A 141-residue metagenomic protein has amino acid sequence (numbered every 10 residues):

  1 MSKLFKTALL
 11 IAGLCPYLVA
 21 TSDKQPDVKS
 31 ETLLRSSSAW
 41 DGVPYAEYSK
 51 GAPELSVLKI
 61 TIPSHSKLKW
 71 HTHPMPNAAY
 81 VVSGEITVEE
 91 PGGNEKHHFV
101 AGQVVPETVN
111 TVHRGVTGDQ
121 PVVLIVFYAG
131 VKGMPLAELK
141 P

Functional and structural regions predicted by a protein language model:
S2-L9, L14-E54, E89, K96-H98 (+1 more regions): A short, N-terminal "cap"/entry segment at the start of jelly-roll beta-barrel domains of the cupin/DSBH fold
E47, L68-H73, E90, H97 (+1 more regions): Short histidine-centered beta-strand/loop micro-motifs that create catalytic or ligand/metal-coordination sites
S49-P53, H65-A78: A short beta-loop-beta micro-motif enriched in histidine and acidic residues
T61, T87, I125-Y128: Soluble periplasmic/extracytoplasmic beta-strand elements of cell-envelope proteins
I62, G93-N110: Short acidic-glycine-tyrosine-enriched beta hairpin
H73-G92, Q103: Glycine- and acidic-residue-biased ligand/ion/polar-headgroup-sensing regions
V109-M134: Ligand-binding loop in jelly-roll beta-barrel domains
